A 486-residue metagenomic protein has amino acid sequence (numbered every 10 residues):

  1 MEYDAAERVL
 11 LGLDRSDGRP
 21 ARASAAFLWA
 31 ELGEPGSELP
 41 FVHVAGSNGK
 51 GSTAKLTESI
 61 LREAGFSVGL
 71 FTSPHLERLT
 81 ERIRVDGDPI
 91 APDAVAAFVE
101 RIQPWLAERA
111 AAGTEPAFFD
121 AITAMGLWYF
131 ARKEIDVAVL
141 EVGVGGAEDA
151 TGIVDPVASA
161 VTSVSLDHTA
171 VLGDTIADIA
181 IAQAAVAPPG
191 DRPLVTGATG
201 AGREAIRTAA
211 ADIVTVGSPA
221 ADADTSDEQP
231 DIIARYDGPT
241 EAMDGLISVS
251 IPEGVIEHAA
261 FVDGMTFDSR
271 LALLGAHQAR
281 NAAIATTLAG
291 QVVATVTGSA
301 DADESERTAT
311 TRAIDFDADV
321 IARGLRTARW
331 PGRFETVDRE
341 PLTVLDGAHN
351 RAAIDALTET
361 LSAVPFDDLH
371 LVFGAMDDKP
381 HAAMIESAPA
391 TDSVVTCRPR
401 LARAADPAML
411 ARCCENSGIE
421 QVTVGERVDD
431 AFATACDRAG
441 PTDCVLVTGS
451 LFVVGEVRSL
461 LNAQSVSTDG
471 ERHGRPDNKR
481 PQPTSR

Functional and structural regions predicted by a protein language model:
M1-S16: Charged, amphipathic alpha-helical linker segments immediately N-terminal to NTP-binding catalytic cores
L10, S47, V68, V139 (+8 more regions): Residue-level signal for inorganic ion chemistry
D17, R22-S37, E63-V154, A170-G173 (+1 more regions): ATP-dependent carboxylate-amine ligase catalytic core
P40-V44, S52-G69: A conserved segment at the C-terminal end of the G1
V137, A150-I153, V157-A160, S165 (+2 more regions): Nucleotide phosphate-binding/pyrophosphate-handling subdomain across enzymes that bind or process nucleotide phosphates
A138-E141, V161-G264, D268-A272, A282-D319: Acidic, Mg2+-coordinating active-site environments of NTP-dependent enzymes
A201-A205, A209, L342-T343, A382-C444: C-terminal helical cap/extension that packs against the catalytic core of soluble nucleotide-cofactor enzymes
P399-R403, S467-R486: Short, flexible loop segments at boundaries between secondary-structure elements
